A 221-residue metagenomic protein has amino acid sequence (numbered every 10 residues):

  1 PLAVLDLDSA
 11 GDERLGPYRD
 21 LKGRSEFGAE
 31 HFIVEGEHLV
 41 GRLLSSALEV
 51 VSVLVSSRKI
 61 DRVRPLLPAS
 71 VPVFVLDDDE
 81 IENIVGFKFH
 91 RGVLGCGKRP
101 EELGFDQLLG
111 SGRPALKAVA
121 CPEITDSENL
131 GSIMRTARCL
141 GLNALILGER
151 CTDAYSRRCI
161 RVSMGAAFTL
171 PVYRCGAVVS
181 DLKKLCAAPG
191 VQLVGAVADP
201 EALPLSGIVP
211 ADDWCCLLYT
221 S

Functional and structural regions predicted by a protein language model:
P1-S57: Boundary-proximal intrinsically disordered activation/regulatory segments immediately upstream of a helical core
D6-L7, F74-L76, P171-V178: Short acidic-hydrophobic, aromatic-tinged amphipathic segments that line or gate anion-handling sites
H38, S45, F105-L203: RNA substrate-binding interface of SAM-dependent RNA methyltransferases
R58-R64, A154-Y155: Short, charged/polar "capping" segments at the starts of alpha-helices and the immediately preceding loops
V75-K88: Glycine/small-residue-rich loop that forms an oxyanion/phosphate-binding "nest" at active or ligand-binding sites
G95: Glycine-rich phosphate-binding loops that contact phosphosugars or nucleotide phosphates
S206-C215: A contiguous loop/helix-start segment that scaffolds small-molecule binding in enzyme catalytic cores
Y219-T220: Conserved small/polar residues in nucleotide/adenosyl-binding loops
